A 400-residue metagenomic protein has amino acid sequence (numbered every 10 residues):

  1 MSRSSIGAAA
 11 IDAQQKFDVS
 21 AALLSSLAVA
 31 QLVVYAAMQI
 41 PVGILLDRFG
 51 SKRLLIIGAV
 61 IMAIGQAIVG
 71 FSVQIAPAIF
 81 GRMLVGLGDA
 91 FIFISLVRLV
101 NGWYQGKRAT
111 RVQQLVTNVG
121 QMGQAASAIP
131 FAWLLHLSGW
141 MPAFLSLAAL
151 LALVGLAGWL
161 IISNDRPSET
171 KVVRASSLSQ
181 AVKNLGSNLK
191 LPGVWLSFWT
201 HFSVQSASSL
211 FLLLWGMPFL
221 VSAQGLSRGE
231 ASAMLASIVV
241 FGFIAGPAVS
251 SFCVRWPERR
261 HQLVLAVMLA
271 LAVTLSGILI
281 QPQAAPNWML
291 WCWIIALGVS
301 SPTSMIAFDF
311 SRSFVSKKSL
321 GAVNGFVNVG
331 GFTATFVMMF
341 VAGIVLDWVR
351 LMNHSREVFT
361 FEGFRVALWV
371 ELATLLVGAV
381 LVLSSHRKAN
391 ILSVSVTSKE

Functional and structural regions predicted by a protein language model:
I6-G7, L191-P247, T335-G343: Extracytoplasmic gate region of multi-pass secondary transporters
D18, G50, F71-P77, G88 (+3 more regions): Helix-breaking motifs and short loop linkers at transmembrane-helix boundaries and internal kinks in secondary membrane
A37-A76: Conserved MFS/SLC helix-loop-helix module at the cytosolic interface between two early adjacent transmembrane helices
A37-G50, A245-R259: Helix-to-loop junctions at the C-terminal end of transmembrane segments in multipass secondary transporters
R48-G58, V254-L269: Cytoplasmic membrane-interface "Motif A"-like loop-to-helix N-cap segments of 12-TM Major Facilitator Superfamily
G81-G120: Cytoplasmic helix-loop-helix junction between adjacent transmembrane helices in 12-TM secondary transporters
L115-N164: Helix-loop-helix hairpin linking two adjacent transmembrane segments in secondary transporters
D165-F198, K399-E400: Juxtamembrane intracellular "pre-TM" segments in multi-pass secondary transporters
